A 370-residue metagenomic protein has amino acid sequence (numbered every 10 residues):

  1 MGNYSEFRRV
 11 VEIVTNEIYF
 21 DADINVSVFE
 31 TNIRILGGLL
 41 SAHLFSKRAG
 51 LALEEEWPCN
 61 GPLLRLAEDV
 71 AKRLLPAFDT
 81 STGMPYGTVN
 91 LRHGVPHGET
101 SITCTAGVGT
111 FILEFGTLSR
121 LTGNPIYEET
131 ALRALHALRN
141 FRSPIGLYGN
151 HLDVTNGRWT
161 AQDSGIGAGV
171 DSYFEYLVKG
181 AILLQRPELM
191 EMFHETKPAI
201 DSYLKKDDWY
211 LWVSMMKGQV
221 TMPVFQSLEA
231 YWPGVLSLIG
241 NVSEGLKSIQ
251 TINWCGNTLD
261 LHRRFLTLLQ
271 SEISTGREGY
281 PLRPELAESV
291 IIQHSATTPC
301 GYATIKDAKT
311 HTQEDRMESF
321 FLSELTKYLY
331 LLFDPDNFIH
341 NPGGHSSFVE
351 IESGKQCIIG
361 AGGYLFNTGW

Functional and structural regions predicted by a protein language model:
M1-W370: Glycan-recognition and catalytic cores of secretory/periplasmic carbohydrate-active enzymes
